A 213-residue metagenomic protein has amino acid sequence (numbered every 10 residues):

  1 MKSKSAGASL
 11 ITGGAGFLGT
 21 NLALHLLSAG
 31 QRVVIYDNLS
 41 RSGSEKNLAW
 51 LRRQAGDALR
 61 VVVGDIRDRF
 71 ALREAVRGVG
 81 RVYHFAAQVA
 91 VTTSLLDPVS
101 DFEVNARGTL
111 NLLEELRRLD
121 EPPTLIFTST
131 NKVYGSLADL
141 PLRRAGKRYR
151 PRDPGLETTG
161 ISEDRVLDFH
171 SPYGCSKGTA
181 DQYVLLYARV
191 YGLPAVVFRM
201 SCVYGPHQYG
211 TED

Functional and structural regions predicted by a protein language model:
M1-V203: N-terminal Rossmann-like NAD(P)+-binding domain of SDR-like oxidoreductases, especially those catalyzing
V104, P206-D213: Substrate-binding strand-loop-helix patch in Rossmann-like NAD(P)-dependent oxidoreductase/epimerase domains
